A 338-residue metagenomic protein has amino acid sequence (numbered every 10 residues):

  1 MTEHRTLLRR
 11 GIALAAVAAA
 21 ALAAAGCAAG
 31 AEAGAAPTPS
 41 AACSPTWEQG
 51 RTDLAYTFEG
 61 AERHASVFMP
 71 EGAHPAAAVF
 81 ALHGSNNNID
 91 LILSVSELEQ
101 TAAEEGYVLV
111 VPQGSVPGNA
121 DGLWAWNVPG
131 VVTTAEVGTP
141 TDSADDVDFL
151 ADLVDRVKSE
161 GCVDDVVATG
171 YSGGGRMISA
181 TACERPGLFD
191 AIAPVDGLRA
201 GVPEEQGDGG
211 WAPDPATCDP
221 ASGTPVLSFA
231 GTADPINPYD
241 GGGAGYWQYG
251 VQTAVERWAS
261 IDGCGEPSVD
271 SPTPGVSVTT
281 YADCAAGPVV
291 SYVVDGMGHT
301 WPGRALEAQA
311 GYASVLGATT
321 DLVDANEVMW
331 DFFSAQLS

Functional and structural regions predicted by a protein language model:
M1-A35: Secretory targeting and sorting signals
T2, C27-A78, D90-L91, S96 (+8 more regions): A domain-start/cap signature at the N-terminus of enzymes
D53-M69, A73-V167, R176, A180 (+4 more regions): Serine-hydrolase catalytic machinery in alpha/beta-hydrolase-like enzymes
F80-G84, D196, A230-G231, D295: The conserved beta1-alpha1 loop
Q113-P117, L198, M297: Short beta-to-alpha linker loops that shape the active-site pocket of alpha/beta-hydrolase fold enzymes
E136-T141, I236-W247, G311-T320: Active-site rim elements
D190-D270, T280-A285: The feature captures the conserved acid-bearing segment of alpha/beta-hydrolase catalytic domains
F229, Q248-Y249, I261-S338: C-terminal catalytic histidine-bearing segment of alpha/beta-hydrolase fold enzymes
